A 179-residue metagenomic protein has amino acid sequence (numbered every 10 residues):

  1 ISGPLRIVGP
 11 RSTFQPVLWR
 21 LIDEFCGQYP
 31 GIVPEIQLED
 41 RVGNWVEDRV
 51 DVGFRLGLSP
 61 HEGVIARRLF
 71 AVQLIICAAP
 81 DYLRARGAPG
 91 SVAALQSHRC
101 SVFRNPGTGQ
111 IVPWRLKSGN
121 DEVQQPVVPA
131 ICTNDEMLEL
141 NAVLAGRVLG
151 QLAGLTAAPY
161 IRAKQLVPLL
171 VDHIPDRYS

Functional and structural regions predicted by a protein language model:
S2-I65: Central regulatory/effector-binding core of bacterial HTH transcription factors
N44-E47, S59-S179: C-terminal regulatory
